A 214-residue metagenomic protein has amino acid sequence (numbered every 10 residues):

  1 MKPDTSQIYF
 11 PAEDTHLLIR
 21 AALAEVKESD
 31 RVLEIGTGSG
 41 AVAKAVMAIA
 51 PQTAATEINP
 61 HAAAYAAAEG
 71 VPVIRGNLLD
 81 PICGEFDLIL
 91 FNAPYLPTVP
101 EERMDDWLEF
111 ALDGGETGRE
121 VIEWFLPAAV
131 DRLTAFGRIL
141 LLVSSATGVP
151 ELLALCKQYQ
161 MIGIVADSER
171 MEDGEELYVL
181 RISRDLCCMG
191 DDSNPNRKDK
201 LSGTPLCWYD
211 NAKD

Functional and structural regions predicted by a protein language model:
M1-I49, R75, L79-I82, M104-D105 (+2 more regions): SAM-dependent Rossmann-like transferase core, predominantly class I methyltransferases with a strong bias toward
V46, L108, F125-A129: Class I S-adenosylmethionine-dependent transferase superfamily signal
Q52-E57: Conserved SAM-binding motif I beta-strand of class I
H61: Conserved Rossmann-like nucleotide-cofactor binding loop
A66-A67: Conserved SAM-binding loop
F86-N92: Short SAM/SAH-binding signature in class I
A93-V121: Mobile active-site "lid"/loop adjacent to the S-adenosyl-L-methionine
R119-V179: Conserved Class I SAM-dependent methyltransferase catalytic core
